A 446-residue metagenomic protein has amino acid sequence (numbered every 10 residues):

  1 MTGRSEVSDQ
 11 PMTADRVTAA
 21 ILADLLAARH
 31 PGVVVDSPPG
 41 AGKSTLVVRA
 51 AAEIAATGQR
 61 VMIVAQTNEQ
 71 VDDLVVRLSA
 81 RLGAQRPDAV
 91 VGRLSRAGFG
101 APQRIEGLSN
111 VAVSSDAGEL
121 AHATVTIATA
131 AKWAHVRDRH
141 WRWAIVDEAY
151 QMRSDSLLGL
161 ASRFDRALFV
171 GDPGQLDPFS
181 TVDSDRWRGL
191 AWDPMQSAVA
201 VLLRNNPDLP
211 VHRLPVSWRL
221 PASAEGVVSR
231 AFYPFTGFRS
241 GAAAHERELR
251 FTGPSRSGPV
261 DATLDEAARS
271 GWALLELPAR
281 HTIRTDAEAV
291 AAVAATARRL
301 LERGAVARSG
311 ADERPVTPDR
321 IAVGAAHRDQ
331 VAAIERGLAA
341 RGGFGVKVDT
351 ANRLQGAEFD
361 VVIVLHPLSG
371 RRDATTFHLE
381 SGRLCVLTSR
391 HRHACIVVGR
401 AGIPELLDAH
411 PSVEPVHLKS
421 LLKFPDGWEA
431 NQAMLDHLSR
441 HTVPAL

Functional and structural regions predicted by a protein language model:
M1, E119-A123, L209-S217: Short N-terminal secondary-structure initiator segments
M1-A14, H30, H417, P425-G427: ATP-dependent helicase/translocase motor core
T2-L22, D36-A41, A52, Q59-W143 (+4 more regions): Conserved P-loop NTPase motor core of helicases/translocases
L22-G32: Phosphate-binding P-loop
L25-L26, A51, A297: Short hydrophobic patches on amphipathic alpha-helices that form coiled-coil/helix-mediated interaction surfaces
H30, D36-A41, A56-Q59, A65-L74 (+2 more regions): Conserved helicase motor core of SF1/SF2 NTP-dependent helicases
L46, A50: Hydrophobic positions on the alpha1 helix immediately C-terminal to the Walker A/P-loop
